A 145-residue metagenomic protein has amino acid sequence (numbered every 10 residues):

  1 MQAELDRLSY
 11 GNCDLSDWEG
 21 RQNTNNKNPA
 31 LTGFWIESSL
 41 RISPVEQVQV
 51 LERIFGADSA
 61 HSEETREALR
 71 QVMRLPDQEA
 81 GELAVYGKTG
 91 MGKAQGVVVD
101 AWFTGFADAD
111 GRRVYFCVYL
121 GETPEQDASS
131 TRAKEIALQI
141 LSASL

Functional and structural regions predicted by a protein language model:
M1-L51: Mid-domain, small-residue-enriched loop/turn segments at the edges of structured enzyme/sensor domains
V48-L145: Structured C-terminal helix/loop/strand segments within mature extracytoplasmic catalytic/sensor domains
